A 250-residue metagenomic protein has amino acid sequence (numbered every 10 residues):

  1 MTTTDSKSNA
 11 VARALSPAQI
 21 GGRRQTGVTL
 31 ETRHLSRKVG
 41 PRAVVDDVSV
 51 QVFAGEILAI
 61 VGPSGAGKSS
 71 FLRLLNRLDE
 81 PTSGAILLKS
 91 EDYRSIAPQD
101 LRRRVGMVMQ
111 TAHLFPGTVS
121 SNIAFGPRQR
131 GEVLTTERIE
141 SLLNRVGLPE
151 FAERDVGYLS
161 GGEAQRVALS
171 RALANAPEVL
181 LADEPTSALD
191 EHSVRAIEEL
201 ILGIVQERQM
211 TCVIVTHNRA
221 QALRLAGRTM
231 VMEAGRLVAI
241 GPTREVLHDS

Functional and structural regions predicted by a protein language model:
N76: Helix-to-loop junction immediately C-terminal to a conserved catalytic motif
L134-F151: Conserved ABC ATPase "signature" region
D155-L159, E163: Conserved ABC ATPase signature
A176: Conserved catalytic motifs of ABC-family nucleotide-binding domains
L180-D183: Catalytic Walker B motif of ABC-type/P-loop ATPase nucleotide-binding domains
E191-S193: Helix N-cap at the start of a conserved alpha-helix in ABC-type nucleotide-binding domains
